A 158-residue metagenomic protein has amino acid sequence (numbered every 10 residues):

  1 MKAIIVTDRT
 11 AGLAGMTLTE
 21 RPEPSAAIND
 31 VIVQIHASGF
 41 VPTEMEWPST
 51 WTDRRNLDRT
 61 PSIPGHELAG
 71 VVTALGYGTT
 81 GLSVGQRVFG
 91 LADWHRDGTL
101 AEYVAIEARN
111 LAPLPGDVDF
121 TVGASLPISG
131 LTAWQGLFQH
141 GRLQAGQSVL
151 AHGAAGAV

Functional and structural regions predicted by a protein language model:
G12-L18, D53-R54, L131-T132: Short gly/ser/thr-rich secondary-structure transition/capping motifs
L18-E23, A69-V71, Y103-A105, L111: Conserved hydrophobic/aromatic beta-strand scaffold that supports enzyme active sites
P22-F40, T52-H95: Glycine-rich beta-strand-centered segment in the early N-terminal region that forms part of a ligand/cofactor-binding
T43-S49: Cytochrome P450 core scaffold surrounding the K-helix E-X-X-R motif and the conserved "meander" helix-loop region
L57, G90-G153: NAD(P)H dinucleotide-binding glycine-rich loop of Rossmann-like/cofactor-binding domains, especially the beta1-alpha1
A157: NAD(P)H-binding Rossmann-fold N-terminus in SDR/SDR-like oxidoreductases, specifically the glycine-rich beta1-alpha1
